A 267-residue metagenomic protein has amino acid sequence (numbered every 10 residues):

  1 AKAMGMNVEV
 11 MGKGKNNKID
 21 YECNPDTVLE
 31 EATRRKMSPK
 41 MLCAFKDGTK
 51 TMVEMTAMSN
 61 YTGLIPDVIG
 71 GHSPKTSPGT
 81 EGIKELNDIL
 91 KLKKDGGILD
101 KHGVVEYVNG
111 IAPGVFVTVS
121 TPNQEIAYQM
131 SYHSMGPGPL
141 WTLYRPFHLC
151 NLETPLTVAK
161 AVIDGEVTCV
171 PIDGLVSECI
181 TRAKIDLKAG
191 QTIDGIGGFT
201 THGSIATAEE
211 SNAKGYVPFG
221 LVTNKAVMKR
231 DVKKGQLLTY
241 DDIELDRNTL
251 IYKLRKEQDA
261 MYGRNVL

Functional and structural regions predicted by a protein language model:
A1-K46: Rossmann-like NAD(P)H-binding beta-loop-alpha module
E31-L267: C-terminal catalytic/substrate-binding lobe primarily of soluble NAD(P)-dependent oxidoreductases
